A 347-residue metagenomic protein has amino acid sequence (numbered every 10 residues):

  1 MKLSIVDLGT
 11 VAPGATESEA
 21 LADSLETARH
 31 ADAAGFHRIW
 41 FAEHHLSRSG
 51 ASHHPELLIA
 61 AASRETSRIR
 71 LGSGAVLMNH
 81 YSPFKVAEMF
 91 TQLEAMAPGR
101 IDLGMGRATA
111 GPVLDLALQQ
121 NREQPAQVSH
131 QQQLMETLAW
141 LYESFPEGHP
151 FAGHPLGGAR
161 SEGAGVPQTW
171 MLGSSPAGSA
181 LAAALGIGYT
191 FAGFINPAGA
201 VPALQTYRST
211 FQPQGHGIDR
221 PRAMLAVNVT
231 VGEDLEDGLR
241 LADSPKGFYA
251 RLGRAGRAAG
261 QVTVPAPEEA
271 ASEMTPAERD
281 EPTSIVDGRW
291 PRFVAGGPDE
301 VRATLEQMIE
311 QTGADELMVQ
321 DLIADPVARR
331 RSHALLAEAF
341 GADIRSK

Functional and structural regions predicted by a protein language model:
M1-I69: N-terminal beta1-alpha1-beta2 module of alpha/beta enzyme domains
K2-E17, N79-F145, Y189: Flexible, glycine-rich active-site loops centered on histidine and acidic residues that chelate a metal or position
L3, A31, G35, E43 (+6 more regions): Conserved, mostly hydrophobic/aromatic
L3-D7, I39-F41, L71-S73, I101-M105 (+4 more regions): Hydrophobic faces of well-ordered beta-strands that scaffold small-molecule active sites in alpha/beta enzyme cores
D7-A22, G74-P83, G163-G173, G232 (+1 more regions): Active-site mouth loops of central-metabolism enzymes
S18-H30, S174-A180, E300-Q307: Short, acidic/polar
E123-G158, G199-G313, I344-K347: An alpha-helical appendage that flanks or caps ligand/catalytic pockets
S175-G199, A203-L204, R208: A conserved active-site cap/scaffold subdomain adjacent to cofactor or substrate pockets
